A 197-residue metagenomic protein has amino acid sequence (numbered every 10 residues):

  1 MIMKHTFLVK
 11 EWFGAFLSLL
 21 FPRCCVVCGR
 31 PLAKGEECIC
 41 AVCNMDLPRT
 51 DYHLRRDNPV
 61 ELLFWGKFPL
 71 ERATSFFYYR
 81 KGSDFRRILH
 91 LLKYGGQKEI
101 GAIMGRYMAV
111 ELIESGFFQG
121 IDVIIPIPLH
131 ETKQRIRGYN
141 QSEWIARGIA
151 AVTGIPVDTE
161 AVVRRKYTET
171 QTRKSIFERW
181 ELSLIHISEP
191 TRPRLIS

Functional and structural regions predicted by a protein language model:
M1-S188, R192: Glycine-rich phosphate/pyrophosphate-handling loop used in enzymes and phosphotransfer proteins
L195-S197: Short, ordered, surface-exposed loop/turn motifs in non-cytosolic proteins
